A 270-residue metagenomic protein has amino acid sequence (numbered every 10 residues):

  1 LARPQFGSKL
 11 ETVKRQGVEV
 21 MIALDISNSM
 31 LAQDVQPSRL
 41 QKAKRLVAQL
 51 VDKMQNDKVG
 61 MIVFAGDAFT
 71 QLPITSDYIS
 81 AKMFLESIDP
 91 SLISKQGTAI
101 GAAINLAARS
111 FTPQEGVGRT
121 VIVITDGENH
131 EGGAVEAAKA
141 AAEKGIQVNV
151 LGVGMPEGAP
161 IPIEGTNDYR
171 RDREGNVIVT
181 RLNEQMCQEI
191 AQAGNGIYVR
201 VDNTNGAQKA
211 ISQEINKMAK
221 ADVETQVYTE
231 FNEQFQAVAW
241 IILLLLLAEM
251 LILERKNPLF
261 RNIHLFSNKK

Functional and structural regions predicted by a protein language model:
L1-T12, K217-K270: C-terminal signal-anchor/stop-transfer transmembrane helix together with its immediate cytosolic, Lys/Arg-enriched
R3-G118, E136: Membrane-embedded segments
I26, D126-G127: Active-site metal-binding loops of divalent metal-dependent hydrolases
L31-Q33, F69-L72, H130-A134, G158-I161 (+1 more regions): Extracytoplasmic/secreted cell-surface and envelope-processing proteins
I62, V123, N149-G152, V199-R200: Structural recognition of the beta-strand scaffold that forms the well-ordered cores of secreted hydrolase catalytic
A81, A107, V148, A191 (+1 more regions): Residue-level signature of catalytic and energy-coupling elements of molecular machines, predominantly ATP/GTP-dependent
S94-T98, T120, G127-A193: VWA/integrin I-like adhesion module and closely mimicked acidic/polar interface patches used
C187-K217: Extended, hydrophilic extramembrane loops/domains of integral membrane proteins
